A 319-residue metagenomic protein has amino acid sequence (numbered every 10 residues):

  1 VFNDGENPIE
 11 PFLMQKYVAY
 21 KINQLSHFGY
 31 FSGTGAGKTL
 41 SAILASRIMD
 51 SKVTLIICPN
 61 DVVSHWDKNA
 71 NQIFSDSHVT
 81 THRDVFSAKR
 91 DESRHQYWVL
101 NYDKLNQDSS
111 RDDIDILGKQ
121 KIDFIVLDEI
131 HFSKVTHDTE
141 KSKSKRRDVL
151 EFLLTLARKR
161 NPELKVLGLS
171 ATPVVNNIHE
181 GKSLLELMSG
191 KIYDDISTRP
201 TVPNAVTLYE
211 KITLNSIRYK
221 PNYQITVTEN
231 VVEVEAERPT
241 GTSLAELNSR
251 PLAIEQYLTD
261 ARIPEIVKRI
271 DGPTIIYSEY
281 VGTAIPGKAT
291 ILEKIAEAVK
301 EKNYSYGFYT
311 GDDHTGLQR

Functional and structural regions predicted by a protein language model:
V1-Y30: Conserved pre-motif I regulatory segment
L25-A45: Walker A/P-loop
T39-L44, D50-I73, V175-H179, E279-G282 (+1 more regions): Conserved Walker A/P-loop ATP-binding site and its immediately adjacent core in helicase/helicase-like ATPase domains
V62-F86, M188-K191: Conserved helix-turn-beta segment of the N-terminal RecA-like "Helicase ATP-binding" lobe in SF1/SF2 helicases
S77-N106: Inter-Walker segment of RecA-like/P-loop motor cores
V99-Q107, D112-K121, K134, T139 (+3 more regions): Inter-lobe coupling linker of SF2 helicases/translocases
I270-I295: Conserved strand-helix element at the start of the C-terminal RecA-like helicase core
K300-R319: Conserved helicase ATPase core of P-loop NTP-dependent helicases/translocases
